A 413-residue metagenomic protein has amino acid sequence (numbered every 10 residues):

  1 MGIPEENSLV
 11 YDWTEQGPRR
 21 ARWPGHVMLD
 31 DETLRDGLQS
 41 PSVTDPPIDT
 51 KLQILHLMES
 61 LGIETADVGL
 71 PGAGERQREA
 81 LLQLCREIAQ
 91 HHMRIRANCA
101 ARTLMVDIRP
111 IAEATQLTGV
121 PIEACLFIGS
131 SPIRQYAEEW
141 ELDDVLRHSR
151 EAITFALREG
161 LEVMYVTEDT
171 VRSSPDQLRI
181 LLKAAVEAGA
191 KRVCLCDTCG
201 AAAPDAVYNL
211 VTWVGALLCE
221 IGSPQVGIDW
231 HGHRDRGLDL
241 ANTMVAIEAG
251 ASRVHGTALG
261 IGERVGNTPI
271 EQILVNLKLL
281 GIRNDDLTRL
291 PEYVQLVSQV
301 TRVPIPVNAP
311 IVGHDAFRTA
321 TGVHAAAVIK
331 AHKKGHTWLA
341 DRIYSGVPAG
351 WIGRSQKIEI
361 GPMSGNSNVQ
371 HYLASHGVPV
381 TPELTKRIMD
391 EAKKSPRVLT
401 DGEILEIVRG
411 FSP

Functional and structural regions predicted by a protein language model:
M1-T103, I360, S364, Q370 (+3 more regions): N-terminal capping/small domains of soluble enzymes
G2-P4, W23, L29, D45-E64 (+3 more regions): Alpha/beta enzyme core
G2-R35, R283-P413: A mid-to-C-terminal "edge-of-domain" accessory segment
D36, S40-P41, G72-E75, S131-R134 (+4 more regions): Short, small-residue-enriched loops and turns at beta-alpha junctions that line or gate enzyme active sites
P46-D49, Q53, E75-E79, V106 (+15 more regions): Conserved active-site and cofactor/substrate-binding residues in soluble primary-metabolism enzymes
L61, E87-H91, A114, T118 (+11 more regions): Change "in soluble alpha/beta enzymes" to "in soluble alpha/beta proteins
G69-P71, A100, F127, V166-E168 (+6 more regions): Generic beta-strand/beta-sheet core signal
C199-A202, A206-T337, S345: Catalytic alpha/beta core domains of metabolic enzymes, predominantly
